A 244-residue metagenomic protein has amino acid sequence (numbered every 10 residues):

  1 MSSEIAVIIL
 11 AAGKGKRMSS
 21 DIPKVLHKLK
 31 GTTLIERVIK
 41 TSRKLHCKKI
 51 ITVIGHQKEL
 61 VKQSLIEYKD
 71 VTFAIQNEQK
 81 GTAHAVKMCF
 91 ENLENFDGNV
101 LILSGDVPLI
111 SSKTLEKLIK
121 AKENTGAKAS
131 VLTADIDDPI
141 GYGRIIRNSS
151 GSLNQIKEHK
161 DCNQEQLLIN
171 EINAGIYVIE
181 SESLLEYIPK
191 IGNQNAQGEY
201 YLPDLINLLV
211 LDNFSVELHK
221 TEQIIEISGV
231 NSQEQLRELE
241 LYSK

Functional and structural regions predicted by a protein language model:
M1-E4, Q197-K244: Left-handed beta-helix
M1-S20, I50: N-terminal nucleotide-binding beta1-loop-alpha1 segment
S2-S3, T32-L103, L109-K113: Conserved N-terminal catalytic core of the sugar/cofactor nucleotidyltransferase
V7-I9, I51-T52, L101-I102, A129-L132 (+1 more regions): Structural beta-sheet core signal
I9, I35, I50, C89 (+5 more regions): Residue-level signal for inorganic ion chemistry
I22-K28, I191-Q194: Short glycine-enriched, charge-decorated loop/helix-capping segments at active-site entrances that position
K28, L109, V178, G229-V230: Short aromatic/basic micro-patch
K69, I110-A196, L205, F214 (+1 more regions): Conserved core of the sugar-phosphate nucleotidyltransferase
